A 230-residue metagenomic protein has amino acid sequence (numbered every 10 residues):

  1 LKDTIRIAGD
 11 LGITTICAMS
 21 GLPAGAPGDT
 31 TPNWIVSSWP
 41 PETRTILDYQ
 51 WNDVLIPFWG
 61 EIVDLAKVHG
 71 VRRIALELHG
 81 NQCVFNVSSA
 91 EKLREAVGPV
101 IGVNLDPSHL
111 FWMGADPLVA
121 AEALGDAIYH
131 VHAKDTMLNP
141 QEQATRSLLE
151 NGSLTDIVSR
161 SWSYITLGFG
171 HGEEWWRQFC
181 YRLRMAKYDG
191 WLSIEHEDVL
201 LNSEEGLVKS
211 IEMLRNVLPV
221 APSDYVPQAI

Functional and structural regions predicted by a protein language model:
L1-G102, D224: Active-site acidic/histidine proton-transfer and metal-coordination neighborhood in alpha/beta enzyme cores
G12-T14, I56, G60-D64, V68 (+1 more regions): Histidine-acidic metal/acid-base catalytic patches
